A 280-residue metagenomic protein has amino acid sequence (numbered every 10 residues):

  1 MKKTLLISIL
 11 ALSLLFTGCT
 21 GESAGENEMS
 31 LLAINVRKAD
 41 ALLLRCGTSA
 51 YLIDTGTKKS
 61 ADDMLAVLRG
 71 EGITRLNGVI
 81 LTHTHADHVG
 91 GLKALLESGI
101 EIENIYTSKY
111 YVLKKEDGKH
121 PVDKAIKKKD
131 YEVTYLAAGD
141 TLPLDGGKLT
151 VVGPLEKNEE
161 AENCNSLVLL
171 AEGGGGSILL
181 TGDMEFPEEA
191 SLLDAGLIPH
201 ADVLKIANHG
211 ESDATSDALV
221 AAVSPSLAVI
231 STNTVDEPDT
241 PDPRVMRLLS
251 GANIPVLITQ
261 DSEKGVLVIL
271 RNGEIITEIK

Functional and structural regions predicted by a protein language model:
K2, L14-S23, T240-K280: C-terminal regulatory/interaction regions
K2-I9: Sec-dependent signal peptide recognition, specifically the positively charged N-region followed immediately by
C19-R75, K127, Y131-P199, E263-K280: Core dinuclear metal-dependent hydrolase active-site scaffold
L32-I34, I80, Y106, T134 (+3 more regions): Hydrophobic/aromatic beta-strand patches that form the interior of the parallel beta-sheet core in alpha/beta enzyme
D40, K58-S60, T84-G90, V112-K115 (+5 more regions): Active-site environment of divalent metal-dependent phosphoester hydrolases
G47-Y51, K58-S108, D194-E211, S224-V229: Active-site metal-binding motif and surrounding structural segment of the metallo-beta-lactamase
V89-I100, K114-V122, S216-V220, P241-R244: Metal-dependent catalytic neighborhoods of phosphoester/phosphodiester hydrolases
N104-T107, A190-K264: Cap/insert and terminal regions of metallo-dependent hydrolase folds
